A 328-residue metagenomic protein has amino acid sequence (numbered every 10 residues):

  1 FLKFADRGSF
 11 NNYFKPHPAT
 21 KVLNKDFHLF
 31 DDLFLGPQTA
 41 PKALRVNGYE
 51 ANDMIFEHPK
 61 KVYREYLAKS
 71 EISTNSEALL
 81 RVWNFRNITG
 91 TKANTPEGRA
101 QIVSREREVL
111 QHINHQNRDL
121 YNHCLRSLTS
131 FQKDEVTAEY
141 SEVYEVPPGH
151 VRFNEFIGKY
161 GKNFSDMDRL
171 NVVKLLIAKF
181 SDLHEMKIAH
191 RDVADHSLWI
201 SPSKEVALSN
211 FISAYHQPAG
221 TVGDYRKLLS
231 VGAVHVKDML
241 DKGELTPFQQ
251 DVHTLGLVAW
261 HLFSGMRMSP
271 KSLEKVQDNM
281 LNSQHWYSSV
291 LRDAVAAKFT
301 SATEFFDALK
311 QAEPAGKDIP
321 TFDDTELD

Functional and structural regions predicted by a protein language model:
D6-M54: Juxta-kinase regulatory segment immediately upstream of eukaryotic protein kinase catalytic domains
V62-I113: ATP-binding glycine-rich loop module of kinase domains
N114-Q132: Conserved HxN/HPN-centered segment at the entrance to the catalytic loop of eukaryotic protein kinase-like domains
R126-F164: Conserved structural core of kinase catalytic domains
V172-V173: Activation segment signature within eukaryotic-like protein kinase domains
F180, H184-S201: Catalytic-loop of the protein kinase fold
H196, S201-A233: Activation segment/activation loop of eukaryotic-type protein kinase catalytic domains
L281-V295: Conserved C-terminal C-lobe helix
